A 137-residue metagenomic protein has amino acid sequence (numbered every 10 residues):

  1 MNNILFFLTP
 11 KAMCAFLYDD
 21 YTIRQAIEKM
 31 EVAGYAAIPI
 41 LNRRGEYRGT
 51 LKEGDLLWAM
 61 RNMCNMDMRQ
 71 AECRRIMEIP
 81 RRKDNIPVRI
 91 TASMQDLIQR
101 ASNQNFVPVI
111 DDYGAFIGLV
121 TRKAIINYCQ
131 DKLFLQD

Functional and structural regions predicted by a protein language model:
M1-C14, A71-D84: Bateman (tandem CBS) regulatory domains
M1-N2, L135-D137: Short, Lys/Arg-enriched, disordered terminal segments
L8-T9, E31, R61, P80-R81 (+1 more regions): Alpha-helix boundary recognition
F16-Y35, L41, I86-Q104, I110-Y113 (+1 more regions): The conserved cystathionine-beta-synthase
Y35, P39, E46-C64, N103 (+1 more regions): Short beta->alpha transition motifs characteristic of CBS
A59-N62, E78-V88: Regulatory sensory and allosteric helical modules in signal-transduction proteins and certain transcription factors
